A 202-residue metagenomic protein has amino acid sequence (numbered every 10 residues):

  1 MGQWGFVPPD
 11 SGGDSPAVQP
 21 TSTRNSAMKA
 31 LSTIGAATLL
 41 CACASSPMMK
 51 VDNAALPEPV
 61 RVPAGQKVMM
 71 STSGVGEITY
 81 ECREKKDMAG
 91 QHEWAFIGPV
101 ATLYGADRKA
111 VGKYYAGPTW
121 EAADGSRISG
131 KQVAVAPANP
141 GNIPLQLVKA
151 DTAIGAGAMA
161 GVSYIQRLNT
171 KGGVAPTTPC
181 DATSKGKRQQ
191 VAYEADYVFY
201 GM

Functional and structural regions predicted by a protein language model:
Q3-A27: Short, Lys/Arg-enriched N-terminal segments with co-localized hydrophobic residues within the first ~10-30 amino acids
Q3-F6, G35, P118: Exposed boundary/loop context
G5-P8, S15-P16, T38, I128 (+2 more regions): Polar low-complexity intrinsically disordered regions enriched in Ser/Thr and small residues
P9, G13, P47-N53: Contiguous N-terminal and early-domain "leader" segments and peripheral loops that mark the onset or edge of a domain
K29-A36: Sec-dependent signal peptide recognition, specifically the positively charged N-region followed immediately by
C41-A42: C-terminal motif of bacterial Sec signal peptides marking the signal peptidase cleavage site
M49-T79, K86-M202: Primary mode marks residue(s) on the alpha4-beta5-alpha5 output face of response regulator receiver
